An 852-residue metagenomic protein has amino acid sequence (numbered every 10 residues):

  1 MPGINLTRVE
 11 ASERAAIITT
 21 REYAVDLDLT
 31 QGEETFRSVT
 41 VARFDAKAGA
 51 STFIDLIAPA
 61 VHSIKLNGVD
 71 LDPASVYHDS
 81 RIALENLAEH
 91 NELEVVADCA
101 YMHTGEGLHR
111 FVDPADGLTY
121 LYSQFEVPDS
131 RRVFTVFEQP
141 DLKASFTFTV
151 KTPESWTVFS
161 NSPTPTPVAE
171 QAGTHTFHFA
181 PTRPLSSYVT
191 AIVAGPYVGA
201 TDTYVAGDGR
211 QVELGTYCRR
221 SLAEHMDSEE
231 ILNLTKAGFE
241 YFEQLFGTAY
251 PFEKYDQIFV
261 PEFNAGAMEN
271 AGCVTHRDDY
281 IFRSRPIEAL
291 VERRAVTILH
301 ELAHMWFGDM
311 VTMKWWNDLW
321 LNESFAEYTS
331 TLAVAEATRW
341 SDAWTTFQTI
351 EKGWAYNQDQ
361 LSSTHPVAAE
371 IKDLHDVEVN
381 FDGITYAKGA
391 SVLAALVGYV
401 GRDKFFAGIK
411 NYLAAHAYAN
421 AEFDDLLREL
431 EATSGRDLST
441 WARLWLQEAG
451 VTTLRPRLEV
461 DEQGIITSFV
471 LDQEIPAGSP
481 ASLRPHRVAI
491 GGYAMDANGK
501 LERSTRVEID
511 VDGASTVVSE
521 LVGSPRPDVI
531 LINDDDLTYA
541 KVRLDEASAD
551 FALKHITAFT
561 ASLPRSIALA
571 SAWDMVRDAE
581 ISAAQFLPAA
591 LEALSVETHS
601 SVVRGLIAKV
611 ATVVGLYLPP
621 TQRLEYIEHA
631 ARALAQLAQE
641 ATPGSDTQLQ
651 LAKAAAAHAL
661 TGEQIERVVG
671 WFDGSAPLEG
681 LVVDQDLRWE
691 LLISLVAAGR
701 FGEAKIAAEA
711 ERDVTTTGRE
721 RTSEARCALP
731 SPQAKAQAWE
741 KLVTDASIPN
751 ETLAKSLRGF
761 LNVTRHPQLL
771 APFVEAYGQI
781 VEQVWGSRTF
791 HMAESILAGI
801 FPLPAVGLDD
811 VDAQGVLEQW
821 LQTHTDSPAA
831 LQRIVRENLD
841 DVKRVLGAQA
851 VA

Functional and structural regions predicted by a protein language model:
M1-R37, H62, P114-Y120, E138-P140 (+1 more regions): N-terminal, polar/Ser/Thr-rich
R8-A15, V96-T147, G195-T203, D536-S562 (+1 more regions): Glycine/proline-rich low-complexity spacer/linker segments in large multi-domain proteins
S38, F125-P128, V136-L299, Y328-T331 (+4 more regions): Hydrophobic helix-coil surface modules that form long, contiguous segments used for peptide/substrate interaction
V41-A58, E138, T147-P153, D424 (+1 more regions): Surface-exposed beta-strand/loop patches in extracellular or lumenal glycoproteins
T52, L56-P114, T135-E138, A172 (+1 more regions): A surface-exposed beta-strand-loop module
A60-N67, L438-S439, A449-N533: Beta-strand-rich binding/interaction modules
F179, D208, G215-E474, G478-S479 (+4 more regions): Hydrophobic alpha-helical and helix-loop surface patches within well-folded domains that function as non-catalytic
G353, Q463-S468, A481, K500 (+1 more regions): Long, ordered, helix-rich scaffold segments
